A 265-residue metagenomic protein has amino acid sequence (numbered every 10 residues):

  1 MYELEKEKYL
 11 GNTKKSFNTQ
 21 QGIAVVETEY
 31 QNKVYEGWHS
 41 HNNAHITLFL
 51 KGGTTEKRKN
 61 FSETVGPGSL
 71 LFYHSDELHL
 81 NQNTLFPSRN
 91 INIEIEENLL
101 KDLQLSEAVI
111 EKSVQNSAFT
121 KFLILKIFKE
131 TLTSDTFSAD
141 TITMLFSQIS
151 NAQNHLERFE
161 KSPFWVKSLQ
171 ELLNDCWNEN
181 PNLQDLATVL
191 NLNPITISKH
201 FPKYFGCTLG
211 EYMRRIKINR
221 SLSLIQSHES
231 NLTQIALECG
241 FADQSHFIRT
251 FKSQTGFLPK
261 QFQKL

Functional and structural regions predicted by a protein language model:
Y2-E3, Y9-V109: N-terminal regulatory/effector-sensing and dimerization cores that precede helix-turn-helix DNA-binding domains
Q31, A152-E157, K203-G206: Short, Lys/Arg-enriched N-terminal segment that forms or immediately precedes the first helix of a structured domain
N42, S162, R214: Short, conserved glycine- and acidic-residue-centered signature motifs in active-site or ligand-binding loops
K51, L258-K260: Conserved coupling/switch loops of ABC nucleotide-binding domains, chiefly the family-specific signature
I93, E97-Q104, S113-N180, Q184 (+1 more regions): An amphipathic alpha-helical interaction segment
E171, D175, N180, Q184 (+3 more regions): Terminal helix-turn-helix DNA-binding modules in bacterial transcription factors
P194-I195, K199, Q244-S245: The DNA-contacting recognition helix of HTH DNA-binding domains and analogous helical DNA-recognition elements
